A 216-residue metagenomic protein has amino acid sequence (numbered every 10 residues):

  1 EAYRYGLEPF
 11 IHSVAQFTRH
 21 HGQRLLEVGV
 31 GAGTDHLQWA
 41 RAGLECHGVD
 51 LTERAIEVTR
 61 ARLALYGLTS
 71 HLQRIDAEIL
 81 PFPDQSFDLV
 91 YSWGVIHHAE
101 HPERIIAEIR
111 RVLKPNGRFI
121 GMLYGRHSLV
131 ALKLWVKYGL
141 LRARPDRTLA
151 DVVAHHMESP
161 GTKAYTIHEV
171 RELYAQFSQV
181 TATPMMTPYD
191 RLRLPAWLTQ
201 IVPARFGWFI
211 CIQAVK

Functional and structural regions predicted by a protein language model:
E1-Q23: Conserved alpha-helix/loop element of class I SAM-dependent methyltransferases that forms part of the SAM/SAH-binding
R24, E45, R118, Q179: Residues at the starts of beta-strands that form the adenosine-phosphate
L26, A32-I79: Class I SAM-dependent methyltransferase SAM/SAH-binding core
E78-L89: A short acidic, Gly/Pro-enriched loop at the edge of an enzyme's catalytic core that lines a small-molecule cofactor
L89-H101: A short SAM/SAH-binding and catalytic strip from SAM-dependent methyltransferases
E103-P115: A short glycine-rich, Lys/Arg-flanked "PGG" loop and its adjoining helix->strand segment in the class I
R118-D146: Conserved class I S-adenosyl-L-methionine
K137-L141, R147-V153, E158-K216: A C-terminal cap/extension of S-adenosyl-L-methionine-dependent methyltransferases that defines the acceptor-substrate
